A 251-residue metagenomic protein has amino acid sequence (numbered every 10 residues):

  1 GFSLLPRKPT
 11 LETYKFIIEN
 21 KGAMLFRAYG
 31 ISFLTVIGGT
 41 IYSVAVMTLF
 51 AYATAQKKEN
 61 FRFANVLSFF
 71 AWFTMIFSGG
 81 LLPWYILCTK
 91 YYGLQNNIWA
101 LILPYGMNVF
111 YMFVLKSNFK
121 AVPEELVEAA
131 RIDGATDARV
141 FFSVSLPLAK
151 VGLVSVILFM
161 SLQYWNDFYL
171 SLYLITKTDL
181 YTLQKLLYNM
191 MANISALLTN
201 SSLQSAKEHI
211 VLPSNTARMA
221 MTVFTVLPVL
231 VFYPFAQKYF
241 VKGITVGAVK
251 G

Functional and structural regions predicted by a protein language model:
G1-G251: A hydrophobic, multi-pass inner-membrane permease signature
